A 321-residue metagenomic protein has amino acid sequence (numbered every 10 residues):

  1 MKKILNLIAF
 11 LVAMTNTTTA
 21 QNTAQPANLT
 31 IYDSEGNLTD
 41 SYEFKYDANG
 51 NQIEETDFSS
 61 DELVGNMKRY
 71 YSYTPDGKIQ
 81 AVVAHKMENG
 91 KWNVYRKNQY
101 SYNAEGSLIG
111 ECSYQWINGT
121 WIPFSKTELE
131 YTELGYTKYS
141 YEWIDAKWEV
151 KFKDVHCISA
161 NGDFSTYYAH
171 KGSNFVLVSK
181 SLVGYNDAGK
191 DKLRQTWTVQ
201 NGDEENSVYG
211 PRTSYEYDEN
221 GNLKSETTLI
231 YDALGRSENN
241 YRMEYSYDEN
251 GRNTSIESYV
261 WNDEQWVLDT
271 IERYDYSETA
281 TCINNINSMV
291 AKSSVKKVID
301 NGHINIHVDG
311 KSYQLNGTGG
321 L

Functional and structural regions predicted by a protein language model:
M1-K3, L7-F10, A104, G189 (+2 more regions): Terminal low-complexity, poorly structured segments
M1-Q25: Bacterial Sec-dependent N-terminal signal peptides
Q21-V290: Buried hydrophobic residues that stabilize the cores of well-folded domains
S277-S312, G319-L321: Residue-level detector of functionally pivotal "anchor" positions at catalytic/ligand-binding pockets or at interdomain
